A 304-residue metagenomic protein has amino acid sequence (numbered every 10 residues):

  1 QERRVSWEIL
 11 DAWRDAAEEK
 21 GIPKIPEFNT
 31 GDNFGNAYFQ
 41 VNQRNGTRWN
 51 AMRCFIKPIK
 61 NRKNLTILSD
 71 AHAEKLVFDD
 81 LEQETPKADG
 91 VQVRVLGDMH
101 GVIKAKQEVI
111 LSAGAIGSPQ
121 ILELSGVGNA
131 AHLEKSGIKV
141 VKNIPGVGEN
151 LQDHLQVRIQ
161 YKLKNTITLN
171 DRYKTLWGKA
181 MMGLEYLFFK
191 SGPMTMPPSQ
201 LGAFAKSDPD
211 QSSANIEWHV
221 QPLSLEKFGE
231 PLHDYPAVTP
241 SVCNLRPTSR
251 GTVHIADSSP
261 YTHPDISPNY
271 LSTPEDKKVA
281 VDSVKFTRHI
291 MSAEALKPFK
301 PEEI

Functional and structural regions predicted by a protein language model:
Q1, P119, N129-D234, H289-A295: Mid-to-C-terminal "cap/lid" subdomains and adjacent gly/pro-rich loops that border and regulate access to redox
Q1-A88, R158-M182: Conserved redox-cofactor binding core of oxidoreductases
G21-K24, K63-L65, D79-E82, D210 (+1 more regions): Surface-exposed helix-capping loop/turn segments at secondary-structure junctions
S69, V95, A113-G114, S125: Glycine-rich, N-terminal phosphate-binding loop of Rossmann-like dinucleotide-binding domains
G97-I116: Core beta-strand elements of the Rossmann-like FAD/NAD(P) dinucleotide-binding domain in flavoenzyme oxidoreductases
M99-V102, Q211-N215, R250, H263: Short, mixed charged/polar active-site loops that provide acid/base catalysis or chelate metal/phosphate cofactors
I116-S125, S136-I138, E149, Y186 (+4 more regions): Active-site substrate-recognition segment that forms the wall of the catalytic cavity or substrate channel
G202-D208, Q221-E226, P236-E302: C-terminal segments that line or cap access tunnels to active or ligand-binding sites in enzymes and enzyme-associated
